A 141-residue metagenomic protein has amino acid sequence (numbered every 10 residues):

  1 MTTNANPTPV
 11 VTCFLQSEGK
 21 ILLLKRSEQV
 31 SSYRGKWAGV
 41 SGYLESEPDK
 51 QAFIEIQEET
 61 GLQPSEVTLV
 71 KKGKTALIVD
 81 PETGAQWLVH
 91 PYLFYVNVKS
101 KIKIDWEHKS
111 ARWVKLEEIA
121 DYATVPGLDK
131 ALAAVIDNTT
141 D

Functional and structural regions predicted by a protein language model:
M1-L22, L44-E45, L93: Conserved N-terminal beta-strand and adjoining loop/helix that marks the start of the Nudix/MutT-like hydrolase domain
T8, Q16, R34, G39 (+2 more regions): Short connector loops at helix/strand junctions that flank enzyme active sites, especially segments positioning acidic
V11-T12, V40, S110: Glycine/small-residue-rich pyrophosphate-binding loop that anchors the diphosphate of NDP-sugar donors
S17-G19, T75-K101, R112, V135: Active-site-adjacent beta-strand/loop module that shapes the phosphate/pyrophosphate-binding cleft
K20-E58: Conserved Nudix-box catalytic region and its N-terminal flanking loop in Nudix hydrolases and closely related
Q63-G73: A short coil-to-beta-strand element that immediately follows conserved catalytic motifs
Y95, K103-A134: NUDIX/MutT-family hydrolases
I136-D141: Generic C-terminal helix-cap and adjacent flexible tail
